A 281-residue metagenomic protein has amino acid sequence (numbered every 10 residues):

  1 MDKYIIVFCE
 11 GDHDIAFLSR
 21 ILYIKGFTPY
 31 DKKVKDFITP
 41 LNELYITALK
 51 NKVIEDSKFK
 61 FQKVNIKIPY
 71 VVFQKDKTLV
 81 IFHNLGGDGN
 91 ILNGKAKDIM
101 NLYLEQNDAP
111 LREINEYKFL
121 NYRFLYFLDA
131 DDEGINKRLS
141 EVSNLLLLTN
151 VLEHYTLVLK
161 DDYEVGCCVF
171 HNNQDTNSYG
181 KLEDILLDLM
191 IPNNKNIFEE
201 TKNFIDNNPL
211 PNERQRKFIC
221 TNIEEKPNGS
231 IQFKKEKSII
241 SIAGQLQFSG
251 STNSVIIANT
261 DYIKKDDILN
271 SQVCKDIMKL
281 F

Functional and structural regions predicted by a protein language model:
M1-N107, L145: Domain-level signal for Mg2+-assisted phosphodiester chemistry and nucleotide/NA-binding surfaces in nucleic-acid
I6-V7, Q174-D175, Y262-D266: Generic alpha-helical structural element
I21, L189-M190, F281: Generic structural signal for hydrophobic core residues of well-folded globular domains
F27-K33, V72, L79-N101, V165-F170 (+3 more regions): Generic preference for hydrophobic/aromatic residues in regular secondary structure cores
V80, P110-L111, E116-N121: Acidic, polar low-complexity intrinsically disordered regions
N93-R112, I135-H154, S271-C274: Well-ordered, non-membrane alpha-helical segments in soluble/globular domains
F119-S251: Activity-critical C-terminal alpha-helical subdomain
N253-F281: Charge-dense, extended regions
